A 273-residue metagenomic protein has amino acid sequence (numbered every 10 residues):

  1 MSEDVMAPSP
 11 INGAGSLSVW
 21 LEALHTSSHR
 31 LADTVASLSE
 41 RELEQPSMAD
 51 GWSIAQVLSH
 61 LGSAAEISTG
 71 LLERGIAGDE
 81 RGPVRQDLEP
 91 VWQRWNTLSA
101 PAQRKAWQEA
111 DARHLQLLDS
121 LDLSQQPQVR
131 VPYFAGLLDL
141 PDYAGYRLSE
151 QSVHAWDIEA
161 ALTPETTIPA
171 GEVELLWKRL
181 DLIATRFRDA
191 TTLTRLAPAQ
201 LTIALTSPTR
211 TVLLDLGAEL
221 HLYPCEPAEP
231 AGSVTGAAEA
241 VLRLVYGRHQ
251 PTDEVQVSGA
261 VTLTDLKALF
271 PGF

Functional and structural regions predicted by a protein language model:
S2-V19, E66-S120, Q125-Q126, P169: Short, helix-capping/interhelical loops that line the mouth of catalytic, cofactor-, or ligand-binding pockets
P8-S59, S68-T69: An N-terminal domain-cap segment
L24-L31, I54-T69, W92-A100, R104-L118 (+1 more regions): Alpha-helical transition-metal enzyme core signature, strongest for iron centers
D33-A36, S120-V131: Acidic-glycine-rich active-site phosphate/pyrophosphate-binding loop
L43-R85, P132-D189, V241: Short, contiguous alpha-helical
E174-T211: A glycine-rich beta-turn/hairpin centered on an aromatic-Pro dipeptide
A197-A238: Glycine/small-residue-rich hydrophobic helix-like segments
E226-F273: C-terminal interaction segments
